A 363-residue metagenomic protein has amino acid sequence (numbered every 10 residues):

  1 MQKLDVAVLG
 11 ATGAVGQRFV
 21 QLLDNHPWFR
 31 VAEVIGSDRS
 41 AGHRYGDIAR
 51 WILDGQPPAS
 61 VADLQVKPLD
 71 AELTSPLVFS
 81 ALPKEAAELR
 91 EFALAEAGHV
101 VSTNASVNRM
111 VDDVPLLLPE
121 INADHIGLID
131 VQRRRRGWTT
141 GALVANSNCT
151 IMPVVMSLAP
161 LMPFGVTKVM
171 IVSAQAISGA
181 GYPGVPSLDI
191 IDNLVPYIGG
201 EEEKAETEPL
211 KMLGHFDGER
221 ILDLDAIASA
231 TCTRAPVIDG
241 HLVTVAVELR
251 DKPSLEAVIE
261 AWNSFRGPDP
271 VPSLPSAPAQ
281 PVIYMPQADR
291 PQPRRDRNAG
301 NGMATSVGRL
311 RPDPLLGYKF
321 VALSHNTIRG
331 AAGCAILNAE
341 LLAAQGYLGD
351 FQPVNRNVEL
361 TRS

Functional and structural regions predicted by a protein language model:
M1-Y197, I227, T305, L310-P314 (+1 more regions): N-terminal Rossmann-like NAD(P) cofactor-binding subdomain of oxidoreductases, focused on the glycine-rich
I177-S363: Charged docking surfaces used in two-component/phosphorelay signaling
